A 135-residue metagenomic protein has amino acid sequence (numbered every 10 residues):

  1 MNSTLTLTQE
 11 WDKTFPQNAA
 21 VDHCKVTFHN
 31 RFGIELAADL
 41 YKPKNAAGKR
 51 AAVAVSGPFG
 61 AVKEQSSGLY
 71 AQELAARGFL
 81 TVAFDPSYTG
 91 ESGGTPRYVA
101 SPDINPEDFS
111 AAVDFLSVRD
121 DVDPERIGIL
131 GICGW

Functional and structural regions predicted by a protein language model:
S3-A51: N-terminal cap/lid segment of alpha/beta-hydrolase-fold proteins
R50, G57-V62, C133: Active-site glycine-rich loops that stabilize anionic/oxyanionic intermediates across multiple enzyme folds
V53-V55, T81: Hydrophobic beta-strand anchors of alpha/beta hydrolase catalytic cores
G60-Q72, P86: The serine-hydrolase catalytic nucleophile loop
Q65, Y88-A100: Glycine-rich "HGGG/HGxG" loop immediately N-terminal to the catalytic nucleophile of the alpha/beta-hydrolase
E73-G93: Conserved alpha/beta-hydrolase
V99-D120: Alpha/beta-hydrolase active-site loop
D121-C133: Alpha/beta-hydrolase fold nucleophile elbow
